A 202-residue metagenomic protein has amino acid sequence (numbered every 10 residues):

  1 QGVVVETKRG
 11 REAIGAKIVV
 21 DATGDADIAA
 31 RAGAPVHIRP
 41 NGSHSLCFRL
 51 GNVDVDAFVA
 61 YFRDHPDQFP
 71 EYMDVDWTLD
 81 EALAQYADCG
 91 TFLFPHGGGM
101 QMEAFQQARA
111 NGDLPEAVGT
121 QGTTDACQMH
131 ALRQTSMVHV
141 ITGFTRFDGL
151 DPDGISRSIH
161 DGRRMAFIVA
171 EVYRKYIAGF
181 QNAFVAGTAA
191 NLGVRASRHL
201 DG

Functional and structural regions predicted by a protein language model:
Q1: A conserved short coil-to-beta-strand element within the FAD-binding core of flavoproteins
T7, T23-G24: Glycine-rich, N-terminal phosphate-binding loop of Rossmann-like dinucleotide-binding domains
T7-I18: Core beta-strand elements of the Rossmann-like FAD/NAD(P) dinucleotide-binding domain in flavoenzyme oxidoreductases
A13, A22, H160-R163: Conserved structured core elements
I28: Short glycine-rich, flexible loops that bind phosphorylated cofactors or substrates
R31, I38-G202: Mobile, glycine/GP-rich and aromatic-enriched active-site lid/loop segments adjacent to catalytic centers
